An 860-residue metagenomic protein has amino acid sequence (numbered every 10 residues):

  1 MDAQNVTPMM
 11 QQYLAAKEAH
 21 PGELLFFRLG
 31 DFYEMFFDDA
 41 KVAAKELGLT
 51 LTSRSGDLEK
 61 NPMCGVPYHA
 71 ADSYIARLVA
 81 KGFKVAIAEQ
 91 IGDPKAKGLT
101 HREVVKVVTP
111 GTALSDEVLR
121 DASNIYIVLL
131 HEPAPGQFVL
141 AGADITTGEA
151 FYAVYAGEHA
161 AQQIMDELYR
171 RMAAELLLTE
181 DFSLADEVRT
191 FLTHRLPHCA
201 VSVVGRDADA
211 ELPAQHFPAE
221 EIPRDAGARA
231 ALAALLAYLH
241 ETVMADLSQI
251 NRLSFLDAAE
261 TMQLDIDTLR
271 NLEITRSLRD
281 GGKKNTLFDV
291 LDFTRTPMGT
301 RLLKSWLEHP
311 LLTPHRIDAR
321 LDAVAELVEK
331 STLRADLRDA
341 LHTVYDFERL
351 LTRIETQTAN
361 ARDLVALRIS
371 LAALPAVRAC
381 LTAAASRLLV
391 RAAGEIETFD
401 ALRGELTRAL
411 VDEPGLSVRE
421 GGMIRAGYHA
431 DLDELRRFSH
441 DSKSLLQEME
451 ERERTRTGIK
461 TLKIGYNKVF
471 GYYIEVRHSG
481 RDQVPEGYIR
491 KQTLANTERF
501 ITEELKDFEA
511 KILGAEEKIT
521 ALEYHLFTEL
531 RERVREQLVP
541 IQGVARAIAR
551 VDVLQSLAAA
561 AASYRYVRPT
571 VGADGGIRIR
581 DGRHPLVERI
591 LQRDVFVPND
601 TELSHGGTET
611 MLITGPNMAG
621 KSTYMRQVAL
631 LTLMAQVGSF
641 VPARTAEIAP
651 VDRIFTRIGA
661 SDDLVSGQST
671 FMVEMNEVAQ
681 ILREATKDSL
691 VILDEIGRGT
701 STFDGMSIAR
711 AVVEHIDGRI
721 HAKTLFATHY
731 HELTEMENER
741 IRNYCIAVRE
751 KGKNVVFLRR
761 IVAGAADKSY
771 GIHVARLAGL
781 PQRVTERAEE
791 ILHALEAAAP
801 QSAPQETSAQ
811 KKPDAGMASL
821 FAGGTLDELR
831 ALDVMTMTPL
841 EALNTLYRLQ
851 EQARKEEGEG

Functional and structural regions predicted by a protein language model:
M1-E326, A335, D339-E355, A359-E451: Charged catalytic and DNA/RNA-contacting regions of genome-maintenance and nucleic-acid-processing enzymes
D2-A3, Q11, A15, R531 (+3 more regions): Conserved phosphate-binding elements of NTP-dependent enzyme cores
F37-A40, D225, R295, T300 (+6 more regions): ATPase nucleotide-binding head domains, primarily ABC-like/P-loop NTPase cores
A88, P110-L119, D246, A385-L388 (+6 more regions): Active-site phosphate-binding and catalytic loops of NTP-dependent enzymes
L168, A173-D181, E504-Q537, F640-A643 (+2 more regions): Conserved catalytic alpha/beta cores of large enzymes that bind or transform nucleotide phosphates and polynucleotides
D207-A214, Q263, L278, I369-S444 (+5 more regions): Amphipathic heptad-repeat alpha-helical coiled-coil/stalk segments that mediate oligomerization, filament/stalk
I317-R320, A340, V344, F438-S442 (+5 more regions): Intracellular alpha-helical coupling/juxtamembrane segments of multi-pass membrane proteins
N467, R830-G860: Terminal-proximal interaction/regulatory segments of ATP-powered molecular machines
